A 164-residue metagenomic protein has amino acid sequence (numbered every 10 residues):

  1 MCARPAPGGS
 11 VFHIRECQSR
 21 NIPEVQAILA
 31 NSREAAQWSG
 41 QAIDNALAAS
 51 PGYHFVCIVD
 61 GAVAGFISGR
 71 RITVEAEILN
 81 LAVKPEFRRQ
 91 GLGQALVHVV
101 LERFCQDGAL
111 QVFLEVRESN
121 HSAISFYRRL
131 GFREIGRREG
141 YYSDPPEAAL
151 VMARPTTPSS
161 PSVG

Functional and structural regions predicted by a protein language model:
A3-P7, F12, E16-E86, Q94-V99 (+2 more regions): Acetyl-CoA-dependent GNAT
D44, S119, Y142: Positions that flank functional sites
I78, V112-V116: Conserved hydrophobic beta-strand within the GNAT/NAT acetyltransferase core sheet that lines the active-site cleft
K84-H98, C105-D107, R117-S125, R129-L130 (+1 more regions): Conserved glycine-rich acetyl-CoA-binding loop
E115, R133-A149: Conserved catalytic-core motifs of GNAT/GCN5-like acyltransferases
M152: Divalent-cation-assisted or electrostatically stabilized phosphate/pyrophosphate-binding catalytic cores
